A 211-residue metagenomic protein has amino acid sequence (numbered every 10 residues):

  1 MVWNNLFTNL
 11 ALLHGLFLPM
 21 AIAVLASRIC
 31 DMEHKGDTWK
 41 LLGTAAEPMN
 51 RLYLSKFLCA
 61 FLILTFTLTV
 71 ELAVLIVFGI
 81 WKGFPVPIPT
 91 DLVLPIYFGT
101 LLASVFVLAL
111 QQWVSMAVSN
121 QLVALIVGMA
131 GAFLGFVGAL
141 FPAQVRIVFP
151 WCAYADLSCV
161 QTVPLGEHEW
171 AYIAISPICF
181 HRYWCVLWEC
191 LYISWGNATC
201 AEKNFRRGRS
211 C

Functional and structural regions predicted by a protein language model:
M1-A21, L54-S119, F136, E169-F180: Secretory targeting signals
M1-N5, L125, A130-G208: Terminal transmembrane helical anchor/hairpin motif
P19, A23, S27, M32 (+2 more regions): Alpha-helical transmembrane segments
I22-A26, V74, L110-Q111, P150 (+1 more regions): Hydrophobic/aromatic residues in alpha-helical transmembrane segments
S27-F61: Helix-loop-helix units of permease transmembrane domains in multi-pass membrane transporters, especially ABC
I29-G43, V105-F133: Cytoplasmic juxtamembrane interface segments
D31-H34, T38, V74, F78-V86 (+4 more regions): Membrane-interfacial segments
